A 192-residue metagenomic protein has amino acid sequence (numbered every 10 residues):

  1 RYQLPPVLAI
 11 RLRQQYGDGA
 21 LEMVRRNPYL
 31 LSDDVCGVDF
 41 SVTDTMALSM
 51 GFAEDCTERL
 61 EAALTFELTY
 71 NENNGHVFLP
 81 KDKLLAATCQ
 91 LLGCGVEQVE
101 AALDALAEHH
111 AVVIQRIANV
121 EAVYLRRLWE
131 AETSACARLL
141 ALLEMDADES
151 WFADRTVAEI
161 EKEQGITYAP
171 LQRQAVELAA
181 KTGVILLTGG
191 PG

Functional and structural regions predicted by a protein language model:
R1-G192: Conserved ATP-binding/catalytic motifs of P-loop helicase motor domains
